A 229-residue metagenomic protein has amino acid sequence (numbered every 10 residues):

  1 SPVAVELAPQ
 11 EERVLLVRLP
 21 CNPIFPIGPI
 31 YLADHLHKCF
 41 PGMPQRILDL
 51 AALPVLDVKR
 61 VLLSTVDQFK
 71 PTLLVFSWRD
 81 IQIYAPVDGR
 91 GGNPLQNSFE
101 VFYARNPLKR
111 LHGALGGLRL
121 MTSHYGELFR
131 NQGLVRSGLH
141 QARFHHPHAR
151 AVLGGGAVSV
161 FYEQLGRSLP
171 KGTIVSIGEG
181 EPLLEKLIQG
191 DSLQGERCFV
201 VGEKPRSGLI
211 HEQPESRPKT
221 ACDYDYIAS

Functional and structural regions predicted by a protein language model:
S1-S229: Acidic, low-complexity intrinsically disordered segments
